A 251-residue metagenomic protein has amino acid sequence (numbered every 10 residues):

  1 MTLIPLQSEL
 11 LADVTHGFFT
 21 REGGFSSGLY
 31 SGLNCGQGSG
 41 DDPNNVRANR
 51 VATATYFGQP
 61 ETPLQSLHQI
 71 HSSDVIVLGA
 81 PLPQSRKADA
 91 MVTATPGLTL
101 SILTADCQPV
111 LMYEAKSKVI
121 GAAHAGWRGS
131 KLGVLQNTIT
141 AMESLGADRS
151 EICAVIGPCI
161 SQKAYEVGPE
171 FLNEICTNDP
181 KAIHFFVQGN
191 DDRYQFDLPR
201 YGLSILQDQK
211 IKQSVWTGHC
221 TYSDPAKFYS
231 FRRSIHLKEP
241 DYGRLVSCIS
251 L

Functional and structural regions predicted by a protein language model:
M1-L251: Active-site microenvironment for binding and transforming phosphate-containing groups
